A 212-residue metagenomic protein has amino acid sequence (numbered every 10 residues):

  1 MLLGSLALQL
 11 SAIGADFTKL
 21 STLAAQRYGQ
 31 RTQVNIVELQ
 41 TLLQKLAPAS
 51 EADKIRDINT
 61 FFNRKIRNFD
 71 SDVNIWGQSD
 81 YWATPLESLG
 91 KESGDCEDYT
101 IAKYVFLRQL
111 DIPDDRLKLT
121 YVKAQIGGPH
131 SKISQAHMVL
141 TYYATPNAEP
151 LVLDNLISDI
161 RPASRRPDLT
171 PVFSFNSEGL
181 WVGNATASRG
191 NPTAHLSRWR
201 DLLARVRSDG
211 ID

Functional and structural regions predicted by a protein language model:
M1-Q9: Bacterial N-terminal signal peptides
L10-D212: A structural boundary/capping signal
